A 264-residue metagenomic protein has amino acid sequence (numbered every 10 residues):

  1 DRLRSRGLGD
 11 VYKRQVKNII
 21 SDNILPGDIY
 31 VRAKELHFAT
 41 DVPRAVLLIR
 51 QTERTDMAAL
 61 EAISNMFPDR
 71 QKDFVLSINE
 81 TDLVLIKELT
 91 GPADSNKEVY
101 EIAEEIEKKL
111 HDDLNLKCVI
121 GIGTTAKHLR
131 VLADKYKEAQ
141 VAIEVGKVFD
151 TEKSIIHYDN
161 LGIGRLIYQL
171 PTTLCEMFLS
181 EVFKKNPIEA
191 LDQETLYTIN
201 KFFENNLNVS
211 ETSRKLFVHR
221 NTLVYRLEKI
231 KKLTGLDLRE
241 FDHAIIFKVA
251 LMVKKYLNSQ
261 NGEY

Functional and structural regions predicted by a protein language model:
D1-Y12: Single conserved hydrophobic/aromatic residue that forms the stacking wall/gate of nucleotide- or nucleobase-binding
K13-I19: Short amphipathic coiled-coil heptad-repeat segments
D22-Y264: Cytosolic nucleotide-utilizing catalytic cores of signal-transduction proteins
